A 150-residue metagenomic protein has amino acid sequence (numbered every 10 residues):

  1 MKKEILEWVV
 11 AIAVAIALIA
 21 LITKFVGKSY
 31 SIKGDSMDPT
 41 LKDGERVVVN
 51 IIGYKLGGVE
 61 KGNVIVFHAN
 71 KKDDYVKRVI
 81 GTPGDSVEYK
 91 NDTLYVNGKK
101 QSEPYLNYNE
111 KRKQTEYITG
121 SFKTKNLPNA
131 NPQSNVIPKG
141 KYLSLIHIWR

Functional and structural regions predicted by a protein language model:
K2-I5, R46-R150: Soluble "head" domains of membrane/secretory-pathway proteins
V9-F25: Hydrophobic membrane-insertion alpha-helices, especially the h-region of bacterial N-terminal signal peptides
A15, Y30, T40, K55-V59 (+1 more regions): Solvent-exposed, acidic/flexible segments
L21-M37: Aromatic-capped interface at the extracytoplasmic side of an N-terminal signal-anchor transmembrane helix
G34-M37, L41, V49-K55: Terminal hydrophobic membrane-targeting helix
